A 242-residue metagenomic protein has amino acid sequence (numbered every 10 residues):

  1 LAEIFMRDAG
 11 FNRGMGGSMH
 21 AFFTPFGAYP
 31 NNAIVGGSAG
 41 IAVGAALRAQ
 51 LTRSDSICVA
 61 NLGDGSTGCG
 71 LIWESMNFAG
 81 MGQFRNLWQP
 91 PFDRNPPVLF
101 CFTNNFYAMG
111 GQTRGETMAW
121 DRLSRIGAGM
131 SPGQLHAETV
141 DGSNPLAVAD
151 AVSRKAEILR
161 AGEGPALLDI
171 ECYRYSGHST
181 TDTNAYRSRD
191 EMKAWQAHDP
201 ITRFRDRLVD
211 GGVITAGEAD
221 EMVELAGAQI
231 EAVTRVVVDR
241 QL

Functional and structural regions predicted by a protein language model:
L1-P96, A108, Q112-Q134: Cofactor-binding active-site loop characterized by glycine-rich and histidine/acidic residues
A2-G10, L47-Q50, M81-F84, A128 (+5 more regions): Generic secondary-structure signature for well-ordered alpha-helical cores
R53-S56, G115, A119-R154, A197-V223: Conserved thiamine diphosphate
S56-A60, V98, G162-L168: Generic beta-sheet signal
D64-G65, N144, A226: Short beta->alpha junction loops/turns
T67-C69, Y107-G110, L146-V148, R174-H178: Flexible loop/turn segments at secondary-structure boundaries
L99-T103: Short internal beta-strands
I158-L242: Glycine/aspartate-rich loop-and-adjacent alpha/beta segment that forms the canonical ThDP
